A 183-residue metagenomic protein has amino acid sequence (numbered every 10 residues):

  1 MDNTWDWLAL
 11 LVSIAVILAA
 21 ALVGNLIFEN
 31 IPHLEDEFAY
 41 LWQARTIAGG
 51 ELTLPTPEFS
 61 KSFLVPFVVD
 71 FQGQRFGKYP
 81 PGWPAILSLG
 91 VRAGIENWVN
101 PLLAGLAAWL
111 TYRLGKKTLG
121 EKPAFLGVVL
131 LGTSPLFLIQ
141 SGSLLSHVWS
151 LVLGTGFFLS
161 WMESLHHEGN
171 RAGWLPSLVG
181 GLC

Functional and structural regions predicted by a protein language model:
M1-V23: Start-transfer (signal-anchor) and selected internal transmembrane alpha helices of multi-pass inner/ER membrane
V12, V16, E96-A104, G127 (+2 more regions): Alpha-helical transmembrane segments of multi-pass integral membrane proteins
I17, A21, R75-Y79, A85-R113 (+3 more regions): Transmembrane alpha-helical segments of multi-pass membrane glycosylation machinery that act on lipid-linked glycans
A21-F38, E51-E58: Helix-to-loop transition at the C-terminal end of transmembrane segments
G49-G90: Interfacial juxtamembrane loops and adjacent helix segments that form the catalytic/substrate-binding surfaces
K116-L119, F157-L175: Membrane-interface transmembrane helices that cradle and orient dolichyl/undecaprenyl
A124-G132, T155, L159, G180-C183: Short helix- or helix-capping micro-motifs that position conserved polar/aromatic residues at function-defining sites
L136-W149: Short acidic/glycine- and proline-prone juxtamembrane loop motifs at membrane-interface regions of multi-pass membrane
